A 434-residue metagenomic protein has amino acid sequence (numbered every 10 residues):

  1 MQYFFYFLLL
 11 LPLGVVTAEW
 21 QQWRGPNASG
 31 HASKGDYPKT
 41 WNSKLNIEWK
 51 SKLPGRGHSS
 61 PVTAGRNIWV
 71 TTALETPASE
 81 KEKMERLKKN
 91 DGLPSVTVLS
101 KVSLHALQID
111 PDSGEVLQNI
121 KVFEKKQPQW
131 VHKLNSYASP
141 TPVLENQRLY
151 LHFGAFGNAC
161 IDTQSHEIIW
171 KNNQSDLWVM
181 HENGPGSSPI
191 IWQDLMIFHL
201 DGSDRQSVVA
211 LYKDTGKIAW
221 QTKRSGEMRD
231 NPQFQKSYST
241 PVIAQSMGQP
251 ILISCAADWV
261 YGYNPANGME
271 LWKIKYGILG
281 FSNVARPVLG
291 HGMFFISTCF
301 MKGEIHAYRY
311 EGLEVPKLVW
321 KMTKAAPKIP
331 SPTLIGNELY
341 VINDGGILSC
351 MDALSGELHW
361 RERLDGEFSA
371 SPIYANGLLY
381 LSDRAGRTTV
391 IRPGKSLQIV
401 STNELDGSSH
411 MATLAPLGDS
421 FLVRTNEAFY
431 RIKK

Functional and structural regions predicted by a protein language model:
M1-F4, K434: Positively charged n-region of N-terminal signal peptides that target proteins for export
Y3-L13: Sec-dependent N-terminal signal peptides
T17-K434: Noncatalytic, solvent-exposed loop/strand surfaces of beta-propeller-type extracellular/periplasmic domains
